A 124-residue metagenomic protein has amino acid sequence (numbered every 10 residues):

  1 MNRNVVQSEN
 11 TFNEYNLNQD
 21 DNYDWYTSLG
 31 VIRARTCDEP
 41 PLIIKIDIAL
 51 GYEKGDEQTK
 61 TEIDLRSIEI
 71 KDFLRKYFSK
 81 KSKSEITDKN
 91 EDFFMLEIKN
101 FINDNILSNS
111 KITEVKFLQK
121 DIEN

Functional and structural regions predicted by a protein language model:
M1-N124: Flexible, low-complexity charged segments
